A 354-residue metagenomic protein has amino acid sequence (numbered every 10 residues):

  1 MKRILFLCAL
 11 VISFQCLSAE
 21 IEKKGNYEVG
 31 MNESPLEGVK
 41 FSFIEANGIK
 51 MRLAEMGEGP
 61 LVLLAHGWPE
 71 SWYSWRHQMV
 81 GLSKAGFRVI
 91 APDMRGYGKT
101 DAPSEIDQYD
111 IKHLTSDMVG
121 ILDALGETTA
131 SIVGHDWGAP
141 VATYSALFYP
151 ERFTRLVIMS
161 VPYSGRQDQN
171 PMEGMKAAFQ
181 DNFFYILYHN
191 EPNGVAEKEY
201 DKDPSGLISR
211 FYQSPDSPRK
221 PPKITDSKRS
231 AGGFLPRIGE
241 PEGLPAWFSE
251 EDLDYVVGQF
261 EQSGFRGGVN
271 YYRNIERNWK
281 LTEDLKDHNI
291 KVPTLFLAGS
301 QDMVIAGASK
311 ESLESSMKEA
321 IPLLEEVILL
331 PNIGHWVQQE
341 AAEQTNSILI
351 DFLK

Functional and structural regions predicted by a protein language model:
M1-I4: Positively charged n-region of N-terminal signal peptides that target proteins for export
L10-L17: Hydrophobic h-region of N-terminal signal peptides that target proteins for export in Gram-negative bacteria
I21, G25-V39, K50-M51, Y97-V133 (+1 more regions): Flexible "cap/lid" subdomain of the alpha/beta-hydrolase fold that forms the substrate-access gate
K40-A46: Short acidic-hydrophobic surface loop/beta-edge motif
I49-D101: Conserved HGGG/HGGXW glycine-rich cap/lid loop of the alpha/beta-hydrolase fold
L63, I90-P92, H135, M159 (+2 more regions): The conserved SAM/SAH-binding core of class I Rossmann-like methyltransferase domains, concentrating on the hydrophobic
L323-K354: Catalytic active-site module of serine/aspartate enzymes centered on a nucleophile-bearing elbow/loop
